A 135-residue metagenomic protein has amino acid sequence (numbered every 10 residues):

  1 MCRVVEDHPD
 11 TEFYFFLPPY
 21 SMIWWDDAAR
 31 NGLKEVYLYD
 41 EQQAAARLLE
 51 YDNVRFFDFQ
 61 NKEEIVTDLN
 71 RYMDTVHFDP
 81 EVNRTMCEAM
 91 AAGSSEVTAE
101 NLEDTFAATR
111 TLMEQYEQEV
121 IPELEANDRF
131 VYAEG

Functional and structural regions predicted by a protein language model:
M1-R47, Y51: Conserved, well-ordered alpha-helix/loop/beta-strand core segments that scaffold catalytic motifs
Q42-G135: C-terminal regions of proteins
